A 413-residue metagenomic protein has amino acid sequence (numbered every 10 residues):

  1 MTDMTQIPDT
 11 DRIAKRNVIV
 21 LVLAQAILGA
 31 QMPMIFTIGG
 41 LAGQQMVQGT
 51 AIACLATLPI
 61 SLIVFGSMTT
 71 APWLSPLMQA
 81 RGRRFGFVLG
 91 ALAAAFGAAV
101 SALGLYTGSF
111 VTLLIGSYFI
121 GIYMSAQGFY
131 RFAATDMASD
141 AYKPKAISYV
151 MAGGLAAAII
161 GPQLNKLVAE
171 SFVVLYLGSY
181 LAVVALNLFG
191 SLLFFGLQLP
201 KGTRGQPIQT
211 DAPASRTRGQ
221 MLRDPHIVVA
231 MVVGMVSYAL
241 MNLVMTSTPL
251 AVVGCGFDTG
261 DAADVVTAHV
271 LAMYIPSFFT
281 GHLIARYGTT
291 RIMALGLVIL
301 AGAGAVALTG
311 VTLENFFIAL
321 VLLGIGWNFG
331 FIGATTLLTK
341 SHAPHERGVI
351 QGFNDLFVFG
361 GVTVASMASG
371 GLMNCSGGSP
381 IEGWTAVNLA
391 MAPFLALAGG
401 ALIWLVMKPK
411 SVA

Functional and structural regions predicted by a protein language model:
T2-K15, L199-M231: Juxtamembrane intracellular "pre-TM" segments in multi-pass secondary transporters
A26, F110-S125, N315-F329: Hydrophobic core of transmembrane alpha-helices in multi-pass small-molecule transporters, especially MFS/SLC-type
T70-R83, I275-T289, M373: Helix-to-loop junctions at the C-terminal end of transmembrane segments in multipass secondary transporters
L92-T107, I299-V311: C-terminal ends and interior cores of transmembrane alpha-helices in multi-pass membrane transporters/permeases
T107-T112, D140, Y149-F195: Helix-loop-helix hairpin linking two adjacent transmembrane segments in secondary transporters
G116-A152: Cytoplasmic helix-loop-helix junction between adjacent transmembrane helices in 12-TM secondary transporters
K166-A185, G371-L395: A membrane-interface helix-boundary motif in multi-pass transporters
V184-P207, A401-V406: C-terminal membrane-cytosol helix-exit motif in multi-pass small-molecule transporters
